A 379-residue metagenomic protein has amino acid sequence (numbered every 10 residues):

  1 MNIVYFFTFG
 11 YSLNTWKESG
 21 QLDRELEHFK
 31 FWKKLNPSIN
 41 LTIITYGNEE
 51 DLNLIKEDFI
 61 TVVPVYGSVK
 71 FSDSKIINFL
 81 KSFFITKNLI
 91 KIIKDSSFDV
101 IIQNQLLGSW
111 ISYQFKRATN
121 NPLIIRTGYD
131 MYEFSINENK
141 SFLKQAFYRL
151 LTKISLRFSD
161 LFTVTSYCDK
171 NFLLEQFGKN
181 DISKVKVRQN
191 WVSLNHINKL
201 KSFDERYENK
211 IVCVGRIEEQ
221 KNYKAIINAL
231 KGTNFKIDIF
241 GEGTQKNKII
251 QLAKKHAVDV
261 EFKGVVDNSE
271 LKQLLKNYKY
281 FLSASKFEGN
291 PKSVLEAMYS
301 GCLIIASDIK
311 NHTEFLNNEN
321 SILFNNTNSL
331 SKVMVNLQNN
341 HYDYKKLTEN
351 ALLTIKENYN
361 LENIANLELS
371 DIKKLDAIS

Functional and structural regions predicted by a protein language model:
M1-E50, N228-K231: N-terminal subdomain of nucleotide-sugar transferases
K17-R24, F84, P122, Y132-I154 (+2 more regions): Nucleotide-sugar donor phosphate/pyrophosphate-binding loop at the beta->alpha transition of glycosyltransferases
R24, V63-P64, R149-K199: Donor nucleotide-sugar binding/catalytic pocket of nucleotide-sugar-dependent glycosyltransferases
L26-F31, K87-K94, W110, Q114-A118 (+1 more regions): Membrane-proximal helix-turn-helix segments that form the acceptor-binding/catalytic region of lipid-linked
Q103-G108, T127: Short His-centered aromatic/hydrophobic patch
K286: Aromatic "clamp/platform" in nucleotide-sugar-dependent glycosyltransferases that forms part of the donor/acceptor
L303-A306: Short hydrophobic beta-strand element within catalytic cores of glycosyltransferases and related nucleotide-activated
N318-N328, N336-Y342: Conserved acidic donor-binding segment of nucleotide-sugar-dependent glycosyltransferases
